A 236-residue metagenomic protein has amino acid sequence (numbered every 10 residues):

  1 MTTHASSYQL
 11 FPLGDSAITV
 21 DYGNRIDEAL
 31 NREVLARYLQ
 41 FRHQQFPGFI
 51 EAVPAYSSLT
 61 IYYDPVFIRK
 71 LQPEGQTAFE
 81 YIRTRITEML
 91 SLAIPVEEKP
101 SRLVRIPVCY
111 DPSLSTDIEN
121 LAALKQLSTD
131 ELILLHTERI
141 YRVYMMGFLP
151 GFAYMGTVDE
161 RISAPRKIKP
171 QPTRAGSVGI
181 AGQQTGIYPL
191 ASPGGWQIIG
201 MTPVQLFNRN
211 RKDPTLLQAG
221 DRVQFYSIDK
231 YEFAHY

Functional and structural regions predicted by a protein language model:
T2-Y236: Glycine-rich active-site loops that engage anionic ligands at enzyme catalytic sites
